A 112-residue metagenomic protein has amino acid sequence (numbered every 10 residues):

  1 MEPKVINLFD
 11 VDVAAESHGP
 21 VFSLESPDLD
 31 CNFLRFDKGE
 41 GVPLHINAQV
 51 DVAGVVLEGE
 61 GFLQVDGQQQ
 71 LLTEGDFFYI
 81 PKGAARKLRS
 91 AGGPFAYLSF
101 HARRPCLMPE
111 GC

Functional and structural regions predicted by a protein language model:
M1-L29, P43-L44, P109-C112: A short, N-terminal "cap"/entry segment at the start of jelly-roll beta-barrel domains of the cupin/DSBH fold
P27, Q64-Q68, A91: Short strand-coil-strand connectors
D30-N47: Conserved short histidine dyad/triad with adjacent acidic residue
G41-P43, G59-Q64: Short beta-strand segments in beta-sandwich/barrel cores
Q49-G61: Glycine- and acidic-residue-biased ligand/ion/polar-headgroup-sensing regions
Q68-K82: Short acidic-glycine-tyrosine-enriched beta hairpin
K82-L107: Ligand-binding loop in jelly-roll beta-barrel domains
